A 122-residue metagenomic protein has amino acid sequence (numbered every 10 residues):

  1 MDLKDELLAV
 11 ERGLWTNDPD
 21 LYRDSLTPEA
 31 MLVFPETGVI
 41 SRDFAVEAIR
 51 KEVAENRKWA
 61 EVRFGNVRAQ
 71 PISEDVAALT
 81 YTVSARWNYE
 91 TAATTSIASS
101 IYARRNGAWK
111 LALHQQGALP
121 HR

Functional and structural regions predicted by a protein language model:
K4-E6, P19-D75, A92-A93: A solvent-exposed, acidic/Ser-Thr-rich amphipathic alpha-helical stretch
L8-W15: Amphipathic alpha-helical repeat scaffolds
W15, A85-Y89, Y102-R104: Beta-strand elements of well-folded, non-transmembrane domains
L26, V83-A85, Q115-A118: Short beta-strand segments enriched in hydrophobic/aromatic residues within well-folded beta-rich domains
V62-F64, T80-T82, A93-S99: Short, surface-exposed coil-to-beta transition loops
E74-A85: A short hydrophobic beta-strand element
T95-R122: Short beta-strand edge/turn micro-motifs at domain boundaries
